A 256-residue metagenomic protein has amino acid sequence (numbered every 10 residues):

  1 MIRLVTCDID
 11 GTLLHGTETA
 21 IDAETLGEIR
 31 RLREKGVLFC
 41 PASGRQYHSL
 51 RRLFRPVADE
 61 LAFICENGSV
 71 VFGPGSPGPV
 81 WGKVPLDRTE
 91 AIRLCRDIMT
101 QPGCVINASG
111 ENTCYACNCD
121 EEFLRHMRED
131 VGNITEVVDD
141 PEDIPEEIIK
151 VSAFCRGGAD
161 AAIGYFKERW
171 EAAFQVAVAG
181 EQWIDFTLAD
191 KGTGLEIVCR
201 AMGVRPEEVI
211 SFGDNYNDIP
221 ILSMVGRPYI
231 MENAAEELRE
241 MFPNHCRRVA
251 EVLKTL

Functional and structural regions predicted by a protein language model:
M1-L4, D22, I184-L256: Mg2+-dependent phosphoryl-transfer enzymes with acidic/Ser/Thr/Gly-rich catalytic loops
R3-E18, L222: Asp-based phosphoryl-transfer active-site loop
A23-E122: Active-site phosphate-binding/coordination module
L32, N67, V151, L195 (+1 more regions): Residue-level signal for inorganic ion chemistry
G36-C40, D59-L61, I149-V151, E207-V209 (+1 more regions): Short active-site oxyanion
L50-F54, A162, F166, I221 (+1 more regions): Hydrophobic packing residues within well-ordered alpha-helices of enzyme cores
E60-E66, V84, R128, V176 (+2 more regions): Short hydrophobic/aromatic-enriched beta-strand-loop microsegments
Q101-F212, Y216-D218, N233: Conserved acidic, metal-coordinating active-site core of Asp-based, Mg2+-dependent phosphoryl-transfer enzymes
